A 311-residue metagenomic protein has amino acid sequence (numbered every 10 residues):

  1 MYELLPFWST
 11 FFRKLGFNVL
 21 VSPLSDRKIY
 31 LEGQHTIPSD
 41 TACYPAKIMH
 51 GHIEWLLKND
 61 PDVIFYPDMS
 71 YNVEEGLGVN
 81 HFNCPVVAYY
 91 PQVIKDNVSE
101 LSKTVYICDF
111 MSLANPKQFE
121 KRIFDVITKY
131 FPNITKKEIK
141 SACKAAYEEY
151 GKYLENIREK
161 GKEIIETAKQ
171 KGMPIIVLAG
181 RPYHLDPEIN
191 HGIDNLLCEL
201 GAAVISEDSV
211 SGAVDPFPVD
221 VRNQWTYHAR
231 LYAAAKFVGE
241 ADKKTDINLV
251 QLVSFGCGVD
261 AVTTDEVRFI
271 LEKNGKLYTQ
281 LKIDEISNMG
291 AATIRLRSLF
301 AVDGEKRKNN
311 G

Functional and structural regions predicted by a protein language model:
M1-G311: An N-terminal assembly and electron-transfer interface module characteristic of large anaerobic redox and radical
